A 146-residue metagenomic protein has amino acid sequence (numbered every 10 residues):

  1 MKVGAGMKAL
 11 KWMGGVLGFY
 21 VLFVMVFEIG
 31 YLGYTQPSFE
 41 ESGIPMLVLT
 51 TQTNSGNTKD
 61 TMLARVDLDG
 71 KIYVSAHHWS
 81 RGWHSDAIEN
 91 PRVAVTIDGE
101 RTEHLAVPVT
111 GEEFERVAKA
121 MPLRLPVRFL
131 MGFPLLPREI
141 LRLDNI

Functional and structural regions predicted by a protein language model:
M1-K8: N-terminal Lys/Arg-rich, disordered targeting/topogenic segments
K11-I29: Hydrophobic membrane-insertion alpha-helices, especially the h-region of bacterial N-terminal signal peptides
M13, N57-T58, W79-I146: Short, structured beta-strand-loop surface elements
V24-L47: Aromatic-capped interface at the extracytoplasmic side of an N-terminal signal-anchor transmembrane helix
Q36-F39, V74, S80-H84: Covalent nucleotidyltransferase core used to form phosphodiester bonds in nucleic acids
F39, A64, M131-F133: Short secondary-structure boundary/capping segments
G43-H78, V93-T96, E103-V107: Short beta-strand segments
